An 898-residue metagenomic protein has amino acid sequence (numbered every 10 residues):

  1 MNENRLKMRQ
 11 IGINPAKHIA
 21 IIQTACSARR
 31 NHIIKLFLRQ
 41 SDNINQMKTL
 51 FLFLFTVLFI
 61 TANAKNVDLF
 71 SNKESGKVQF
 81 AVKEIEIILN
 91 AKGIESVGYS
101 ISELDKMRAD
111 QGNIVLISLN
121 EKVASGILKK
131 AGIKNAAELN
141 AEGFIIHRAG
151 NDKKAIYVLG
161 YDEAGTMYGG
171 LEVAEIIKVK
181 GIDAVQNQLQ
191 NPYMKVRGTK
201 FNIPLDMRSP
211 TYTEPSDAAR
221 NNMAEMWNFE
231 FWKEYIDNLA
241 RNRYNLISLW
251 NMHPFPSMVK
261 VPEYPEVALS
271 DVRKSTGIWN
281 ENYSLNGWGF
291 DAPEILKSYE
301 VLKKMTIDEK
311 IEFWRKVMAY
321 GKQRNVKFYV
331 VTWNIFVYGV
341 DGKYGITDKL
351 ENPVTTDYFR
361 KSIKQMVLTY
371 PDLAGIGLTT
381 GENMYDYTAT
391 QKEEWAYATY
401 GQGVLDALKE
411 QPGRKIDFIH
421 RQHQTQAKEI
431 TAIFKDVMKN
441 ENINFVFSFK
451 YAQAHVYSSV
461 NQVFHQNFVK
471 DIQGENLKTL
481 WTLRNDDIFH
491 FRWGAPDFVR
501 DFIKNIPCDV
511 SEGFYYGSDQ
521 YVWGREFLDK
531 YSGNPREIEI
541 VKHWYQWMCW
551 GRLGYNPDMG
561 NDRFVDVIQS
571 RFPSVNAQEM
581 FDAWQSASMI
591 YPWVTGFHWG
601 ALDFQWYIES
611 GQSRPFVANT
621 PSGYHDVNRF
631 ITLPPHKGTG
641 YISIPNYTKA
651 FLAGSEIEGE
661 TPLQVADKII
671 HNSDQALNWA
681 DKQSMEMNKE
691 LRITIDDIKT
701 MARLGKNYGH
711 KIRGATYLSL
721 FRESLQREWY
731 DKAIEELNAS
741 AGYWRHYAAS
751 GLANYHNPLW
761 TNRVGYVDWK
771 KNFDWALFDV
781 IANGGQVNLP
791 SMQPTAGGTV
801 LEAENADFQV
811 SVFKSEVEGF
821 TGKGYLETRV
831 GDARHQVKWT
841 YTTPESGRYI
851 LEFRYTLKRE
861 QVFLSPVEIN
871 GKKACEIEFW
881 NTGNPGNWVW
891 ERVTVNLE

Functional and structural regions predicted by a protein language model:
M1, M8-I11, A16-N66: Bacterial Sec-dependent N-terminal signal peptides
M47, F51-L58, A62-A149, D183-V185: Acidic, contiguous N-terminal accessory segments
E74, I133-V354, P371-D372, V510 (+1 more regions): Feature activates predominantly on carbohydrate-active enzymes
D105, N202, N245, S257-A268 (+6 more regions): Catalytic-core regions of glycoside hydrolase
D162, L239, L378, I568 (+1 more regions): Conserved, mostly hydrophobic/aromatic
E230, S518-E526, S532-Y766, N772 (+1 more regions): C-terminal non-catalytic alpha-helical accessory regions
Y329, W333-T356, T369-G377, G381-M384 (+3 more regions): Aromatic-lined, polymer-binding surfaces characteristic of secreted/periplasmic polysaccharide-degrading enzymes
N788-E898: Extracytoplasmic
